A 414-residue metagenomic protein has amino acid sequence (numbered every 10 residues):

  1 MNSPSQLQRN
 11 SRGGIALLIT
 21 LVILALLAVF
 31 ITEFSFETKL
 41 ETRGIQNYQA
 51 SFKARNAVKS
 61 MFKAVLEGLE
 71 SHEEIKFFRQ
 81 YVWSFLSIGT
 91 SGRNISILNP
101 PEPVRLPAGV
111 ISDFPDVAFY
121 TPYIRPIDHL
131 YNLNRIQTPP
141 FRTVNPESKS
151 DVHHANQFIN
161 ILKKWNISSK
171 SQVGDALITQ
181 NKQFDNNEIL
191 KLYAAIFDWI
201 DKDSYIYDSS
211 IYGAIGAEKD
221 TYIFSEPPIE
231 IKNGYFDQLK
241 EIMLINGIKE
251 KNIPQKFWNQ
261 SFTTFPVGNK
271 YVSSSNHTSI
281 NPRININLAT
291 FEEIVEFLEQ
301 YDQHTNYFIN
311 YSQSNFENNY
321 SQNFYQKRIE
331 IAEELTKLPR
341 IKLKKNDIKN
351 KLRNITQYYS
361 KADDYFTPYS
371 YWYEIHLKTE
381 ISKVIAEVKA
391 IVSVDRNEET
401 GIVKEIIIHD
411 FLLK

Functional and structural regions predicted by a protein language model:
N2-L7, I15-A25, V29-K414: Compositionally biased linear targeting/interaction segments
